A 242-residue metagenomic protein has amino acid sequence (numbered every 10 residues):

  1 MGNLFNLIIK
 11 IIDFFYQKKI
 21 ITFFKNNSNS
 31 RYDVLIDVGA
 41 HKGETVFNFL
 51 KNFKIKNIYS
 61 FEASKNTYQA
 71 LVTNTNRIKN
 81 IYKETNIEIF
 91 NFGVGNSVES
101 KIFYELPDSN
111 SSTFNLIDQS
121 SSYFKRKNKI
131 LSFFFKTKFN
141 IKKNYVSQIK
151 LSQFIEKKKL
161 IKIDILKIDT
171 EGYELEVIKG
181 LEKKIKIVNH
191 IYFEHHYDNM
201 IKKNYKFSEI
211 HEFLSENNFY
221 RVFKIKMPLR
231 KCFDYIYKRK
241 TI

Functional and structural regions predicted by a protein language model:
M1-I242: Phosphate/nucleotide-binding beta-alpha loop and adjacent structural elements of enzyme active sites
